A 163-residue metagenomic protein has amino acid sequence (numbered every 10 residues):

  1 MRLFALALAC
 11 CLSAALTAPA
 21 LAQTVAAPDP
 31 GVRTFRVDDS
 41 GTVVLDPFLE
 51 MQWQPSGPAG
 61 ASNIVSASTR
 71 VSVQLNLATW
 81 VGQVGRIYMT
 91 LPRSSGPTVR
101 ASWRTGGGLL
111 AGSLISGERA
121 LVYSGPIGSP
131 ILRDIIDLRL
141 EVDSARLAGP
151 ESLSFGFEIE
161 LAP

Functional and structural regions predicted by a protein language model:
M1-A5: Positively charged n-region of N-terminal signal peptides that target proteins for export
A7-A15: Bacterial N-terminal signal peptides
T17-P19: N-terminal signal peptide c-region/cleavage motif recognized by signal peptidases
A22-G96, G125-P163: N-terminal small/polar-rich segments of proteins
P97-L110: Short, surface-exposed beta-strand/strand-loop-strand elements in extracellular ectodomains
G107-L109, S113, E141-A145: Localized chelating/binding microdomains that coordinate divalent metal ions or stabilize phosphate-bearing
L109-R133: An anionic, turn-rich surface loop/hairpin at beta-sheet edges that serves as a generic interaction/coordination patch
